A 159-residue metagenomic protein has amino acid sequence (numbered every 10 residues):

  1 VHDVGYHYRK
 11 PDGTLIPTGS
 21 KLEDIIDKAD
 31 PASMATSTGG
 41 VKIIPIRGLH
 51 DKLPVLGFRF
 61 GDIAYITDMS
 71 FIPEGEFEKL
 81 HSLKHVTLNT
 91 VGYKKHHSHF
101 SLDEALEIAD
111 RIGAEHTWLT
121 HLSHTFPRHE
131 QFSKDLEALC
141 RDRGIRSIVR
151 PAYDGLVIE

Functional and structural regions predicted by a protein language model:
V1-I66, Q131-E159: Binuclear metal-dependent hydrolase catalytic cores
P73-E159: Binuclear metal-ion centers of metallo-dependent hydrolases, dominated by the metallo-beta-lactamase
